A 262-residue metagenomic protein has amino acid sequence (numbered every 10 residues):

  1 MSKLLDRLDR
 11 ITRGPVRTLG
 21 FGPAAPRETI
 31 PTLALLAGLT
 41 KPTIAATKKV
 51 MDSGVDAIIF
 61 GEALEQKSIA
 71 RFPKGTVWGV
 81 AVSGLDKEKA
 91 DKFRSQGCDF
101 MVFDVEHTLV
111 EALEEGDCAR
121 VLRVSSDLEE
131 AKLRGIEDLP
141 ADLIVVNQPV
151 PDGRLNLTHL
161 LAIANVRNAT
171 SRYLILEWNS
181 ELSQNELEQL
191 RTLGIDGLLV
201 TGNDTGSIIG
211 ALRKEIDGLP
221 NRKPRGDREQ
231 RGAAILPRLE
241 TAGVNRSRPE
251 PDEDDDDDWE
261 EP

Functional and structural regions predicted by a protein language model:
M1-V82, S247-P262: Conserved N-terminal beta1-alpha1 strand-loop-helix module at the mouth
G22-R27, M51, K67-K74, R94 (+3 more regions): Surface-exposed amphipathic alpha-helices with a cationic face
P31-L39, D56-G61, T76-V82, D99-F103 (+4 more regions): Hydrophobic faces of well-ordered beta-strands that scaffold small-molecule active sites in alpha/beta enzyme cores
L39-T43, A63-E65, S83-D86, V105-H107 (+2 more regions): Short beta->alpha connector loops
A46-K48, K87-S95, D127-D138, N179-G197: Catalytic cores of alpha/beta
V55-E65, C98-E111, L143-G153, R191-E215: Glycine-rich phosphate-binding active-site loops on the catalytic face of alpha/beta enzymes
A81-R172, R228-Q230: Conserved anion-binding
D204-P262: C-terminal helical cap(s) of enzyme catalytic domains, especially alpha/beta-barrels
